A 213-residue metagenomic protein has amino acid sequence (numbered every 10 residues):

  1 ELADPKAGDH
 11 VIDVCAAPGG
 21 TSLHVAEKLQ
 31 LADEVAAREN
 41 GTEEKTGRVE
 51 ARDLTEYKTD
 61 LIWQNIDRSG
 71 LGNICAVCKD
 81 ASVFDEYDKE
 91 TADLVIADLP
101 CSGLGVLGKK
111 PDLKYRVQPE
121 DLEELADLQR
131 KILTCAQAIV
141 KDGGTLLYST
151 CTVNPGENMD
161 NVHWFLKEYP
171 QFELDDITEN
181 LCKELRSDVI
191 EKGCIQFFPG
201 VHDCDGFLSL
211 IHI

Functional and structural regions predicted by a protein language model:
E1-H212: S-adenosylmethionine
